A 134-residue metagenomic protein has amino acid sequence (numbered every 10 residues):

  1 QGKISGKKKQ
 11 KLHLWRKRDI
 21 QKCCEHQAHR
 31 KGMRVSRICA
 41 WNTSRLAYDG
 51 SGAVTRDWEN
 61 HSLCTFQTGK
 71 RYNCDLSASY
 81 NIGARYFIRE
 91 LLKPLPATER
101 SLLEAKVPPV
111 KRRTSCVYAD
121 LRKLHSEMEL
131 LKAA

Functional and structural regions predicted by a protein language model:
Q1-A134: Positively charged, helix-rich recognition surfaces that bind polyanionic ligands
